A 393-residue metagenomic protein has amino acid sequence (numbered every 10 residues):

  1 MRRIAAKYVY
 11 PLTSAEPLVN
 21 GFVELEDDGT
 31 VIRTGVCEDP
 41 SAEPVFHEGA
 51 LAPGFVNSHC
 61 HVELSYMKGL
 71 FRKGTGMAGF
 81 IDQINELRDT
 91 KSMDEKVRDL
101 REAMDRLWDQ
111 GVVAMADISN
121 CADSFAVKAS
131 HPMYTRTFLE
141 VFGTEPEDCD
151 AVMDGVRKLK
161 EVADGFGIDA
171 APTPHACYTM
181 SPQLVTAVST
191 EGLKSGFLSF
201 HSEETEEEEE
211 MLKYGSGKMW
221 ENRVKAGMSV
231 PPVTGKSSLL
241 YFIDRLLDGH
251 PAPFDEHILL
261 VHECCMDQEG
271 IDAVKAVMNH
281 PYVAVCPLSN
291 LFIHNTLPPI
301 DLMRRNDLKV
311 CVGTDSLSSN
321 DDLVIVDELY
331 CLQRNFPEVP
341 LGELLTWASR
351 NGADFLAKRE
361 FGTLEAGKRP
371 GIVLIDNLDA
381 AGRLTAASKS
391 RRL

Functional and structural regions predicted by a protein language model:
M1-N20, D307, S349-L393: Active-site microenvironment of metallo-dependent hydrolases
R2-A6, D27, C37-G79, R101 (+1 more regions): Replace "His-x-His-based motif
K7, V23, E48, H59 (+10 more regions): Divalent metal-coordination and catalytic microenvironments
A15-V36: N-terminal helical capping/dimerization or prosegment-like subdomains of hydrolases acting on amide or phosphate bonds
E24, A50-L51, K68-P132, D154-G165: Alpha-helical scaffold segments that flank or form the walls of functional sites
P40, S124-H131, M153-Y282, H294-V310: Histidine/acidic residue-rich metal-binding segments in metalloenzymes
Y66-R98, R136-L139, E206-D255, L332 (+1 more regions): Active-site gating loops and adjacent loop-to-helix segments of metal-dependent hydrolytic enzymes
M219, C286-P287, T296-N377: His/Asp/Glu-enriched, well-ordered alpha-helical/loop segment that forms or immediately abuts the divalent-metal
